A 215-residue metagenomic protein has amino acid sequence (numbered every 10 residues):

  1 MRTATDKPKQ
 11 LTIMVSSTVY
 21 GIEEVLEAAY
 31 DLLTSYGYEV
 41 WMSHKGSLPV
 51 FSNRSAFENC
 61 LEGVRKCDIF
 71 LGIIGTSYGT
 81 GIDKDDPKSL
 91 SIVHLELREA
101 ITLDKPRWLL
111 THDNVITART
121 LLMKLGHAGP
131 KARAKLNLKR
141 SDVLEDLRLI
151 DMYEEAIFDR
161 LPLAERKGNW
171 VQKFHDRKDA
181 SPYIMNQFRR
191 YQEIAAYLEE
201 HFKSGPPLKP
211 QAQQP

Functional and structural regions predicted by a protein language model:
M1-P215: Conserved catalytic or regulatory cores that recognize and/or transform ribose-phosphate-containing ligands
